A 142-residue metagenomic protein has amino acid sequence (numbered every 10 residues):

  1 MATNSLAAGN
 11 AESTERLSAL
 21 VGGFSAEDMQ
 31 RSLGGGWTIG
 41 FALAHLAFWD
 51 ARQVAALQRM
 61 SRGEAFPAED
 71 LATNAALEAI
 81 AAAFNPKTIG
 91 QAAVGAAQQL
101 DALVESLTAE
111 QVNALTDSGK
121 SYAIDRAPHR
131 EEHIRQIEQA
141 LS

Functional and structural regions predicted by a protein language model:
M1, A8, S13, A26-E27 (+9 more regions): Generic preference for well-ordered secondary structure
M1-A26, F48-Q58, I124: Alpha-helical bundle segments that constitute or directly flank the non-heme di-iron/ferroxidase center
M1-S5, A51-V104, S142: Short, helix-capping/interhelical loops that line the mouth of catalytic, cofactor-, or ligand-binding pockets
S13-L20, W49, A96-Q99, L103 (+2 more regions): Amphipathic, well-ordered alpha-helical segments in soluble domains
D28-A72, A109-S142: Short, contiguous alpha-helical
